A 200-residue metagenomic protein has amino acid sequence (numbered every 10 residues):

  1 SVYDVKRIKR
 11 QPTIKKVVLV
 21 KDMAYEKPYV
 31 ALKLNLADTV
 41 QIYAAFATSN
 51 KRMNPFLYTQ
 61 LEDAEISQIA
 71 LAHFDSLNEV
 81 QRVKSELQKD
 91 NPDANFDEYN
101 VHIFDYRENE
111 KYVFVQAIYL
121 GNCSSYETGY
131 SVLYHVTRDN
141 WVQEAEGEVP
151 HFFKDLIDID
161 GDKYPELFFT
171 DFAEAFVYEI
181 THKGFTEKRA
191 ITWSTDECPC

Functional and structural regions predicted by a protein language model:
S1-N95, P165, T170-C200: Acidic, small-residue rich beta-repeat scaffolds with periodic aromatic anchors
S76, V80, Y130-V136: Blade/loop signatures of beta-propeller domains
D90-F96, E144-V149: Extracellular beta-rich ligand/substrate-recognition surface
E98-E108, H151-I159: Beta-propeller blade termini
R107-I118, D160-D171: Acidic/hydrophobic-patterned starts of short beta strands in beta-sheet-rich repeat architectures
C123-L133, E174-E179: Structural motif
Y134-Q143, D160, I180-A190: Extracellular C-terminal loop/segment signatures of secreted glycoproteins
N140-P165, F169: Acidic, glycine-rich flexible loop segments
